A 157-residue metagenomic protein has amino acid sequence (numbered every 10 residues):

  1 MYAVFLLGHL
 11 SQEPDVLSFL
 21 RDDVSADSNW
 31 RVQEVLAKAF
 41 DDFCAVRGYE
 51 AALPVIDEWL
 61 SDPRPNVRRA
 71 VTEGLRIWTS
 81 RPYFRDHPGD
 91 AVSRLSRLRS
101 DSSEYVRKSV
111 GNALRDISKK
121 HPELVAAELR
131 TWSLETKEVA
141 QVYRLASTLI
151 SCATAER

Functional and structural regions predicted by a protein language model:
M1-R157: Alpha-helical scaffold domains
